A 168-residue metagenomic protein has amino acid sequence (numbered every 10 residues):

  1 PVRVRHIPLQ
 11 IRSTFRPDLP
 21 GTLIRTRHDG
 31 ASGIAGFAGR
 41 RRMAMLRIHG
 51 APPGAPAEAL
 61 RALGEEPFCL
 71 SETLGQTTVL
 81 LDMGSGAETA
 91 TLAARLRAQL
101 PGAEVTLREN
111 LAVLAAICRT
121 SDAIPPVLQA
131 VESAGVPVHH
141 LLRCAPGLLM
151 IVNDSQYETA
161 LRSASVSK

Functional and structural regions predicted by a protein language model:
P1-K168: C-terminal catalytic "cap/lid" subdomain
